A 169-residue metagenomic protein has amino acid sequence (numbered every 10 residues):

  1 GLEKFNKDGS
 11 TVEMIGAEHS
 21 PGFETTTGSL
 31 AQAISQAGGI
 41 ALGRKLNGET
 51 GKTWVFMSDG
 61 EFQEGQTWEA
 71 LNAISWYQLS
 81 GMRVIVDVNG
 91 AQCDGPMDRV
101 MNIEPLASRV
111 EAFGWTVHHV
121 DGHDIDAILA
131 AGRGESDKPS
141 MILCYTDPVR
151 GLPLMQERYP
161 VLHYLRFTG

Functional and structural regions predicted by a protein language model:
G1-W76: Cofactor-binding active-site loop characterized by glycine-rich and histidine/acidic residues
D8-G9, M57-E64, V88-Q92, D124-I125 (+1 more regions): Acidic, glycine-rich active-site loops and adjacent beta-strand->loop/helix elements that engage anionic groups
S35, K52-W54, G81-V84, H118 (+1 more regions): Structural motif
G48-T50, D98-A131: Conserved thiamine diphosphate
E64-N89, P139-Y145: A short alpha/beta connector and helix-capping loop motif
E64-T67, D94-M97, A130-A131, L152-M155: Short, well-ordered secondary-structure micro-motifs
S80-G95, A107-A112: Active-site pocket-lining segment
R109, I125-G169: Glycine/aspartate-rich loop-and-adjacent alpha/beta segment that forms the canonical ThDP
